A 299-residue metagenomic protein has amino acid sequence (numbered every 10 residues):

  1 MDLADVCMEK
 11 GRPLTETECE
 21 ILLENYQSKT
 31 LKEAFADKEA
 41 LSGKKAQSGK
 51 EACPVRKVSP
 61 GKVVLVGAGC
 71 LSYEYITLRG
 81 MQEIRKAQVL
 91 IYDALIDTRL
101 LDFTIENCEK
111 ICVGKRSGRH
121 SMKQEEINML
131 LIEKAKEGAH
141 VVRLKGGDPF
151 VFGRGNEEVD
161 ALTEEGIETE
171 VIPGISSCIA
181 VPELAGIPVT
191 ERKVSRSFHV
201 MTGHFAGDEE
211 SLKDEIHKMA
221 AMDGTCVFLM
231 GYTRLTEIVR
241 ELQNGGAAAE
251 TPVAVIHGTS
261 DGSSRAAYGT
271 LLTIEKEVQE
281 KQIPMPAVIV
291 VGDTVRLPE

Functional and structural regions predicted by a protein language model:
M1-D37, V55, G61-V63, E137-V141 (+1 more regions): A contiguous loop/helix-start segment that scaffolds small-molecule binding in enzyme catalytic cores
E9-G11, E16-K38, C53-G67, L78-I175 (+2 more regions): Class I S-adenosyl-L-methionine
A40-A52: Acidic, glycine-centered low-complexity repeats within long intrinsically disordered regions
A68, V113-K115, T202-G203, G258: Active-site donor-binding loop signature of nucleotide-sugar glycosyltransferases
C70-Y73, I96, R116, G146-F150 (+3 more regions): Short glycine-rich anion-binding loops that position phosphate/pyrophosphate groups of nucleotides and phosphorylated
S72, D148-M222, G262-G269: Class I SAM-dependent methyltransferase SAM-binding "motif I" and its flanking Rossmann-like core
L78-K86, I105-C108, E157-A161, G186-I187 (+3 more regions): Short, solvent-exposed amphipathic alpha-helical segments in soluble enzyme and RNA/protein-processing domains
C108-K115, G166-E170, V189-H199, G246-V255: Short hydrophobic/aromatic-enriched beta-strand-loop microsegments
